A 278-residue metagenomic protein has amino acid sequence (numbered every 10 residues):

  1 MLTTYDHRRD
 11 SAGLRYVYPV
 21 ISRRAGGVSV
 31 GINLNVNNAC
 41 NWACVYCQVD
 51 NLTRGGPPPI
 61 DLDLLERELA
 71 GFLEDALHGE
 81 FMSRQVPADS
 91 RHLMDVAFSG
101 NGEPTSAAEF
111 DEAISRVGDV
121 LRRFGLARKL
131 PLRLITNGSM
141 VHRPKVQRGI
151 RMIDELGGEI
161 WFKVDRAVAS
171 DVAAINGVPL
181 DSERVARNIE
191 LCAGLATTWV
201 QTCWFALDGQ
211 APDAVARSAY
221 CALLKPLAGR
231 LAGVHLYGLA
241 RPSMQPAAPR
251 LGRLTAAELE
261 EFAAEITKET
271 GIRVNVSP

Functional and structural regions predicted by a protein language model:
M1-A25, G209-P278: Auxiliary Fe-S-binding modules of radical SAM enzymes
M1-N37, A43-V45, N51-L64, G71 (+1 more regions): N-terminal [4Fe-4S]-dependent radical SAM core
R24-L62, V146, I150-L195, A256-E258 (+2 more regions): Domain-start "cap" segments at the beginnings of catalytic or binding domains
V49-L156: Conserved Radical SAM active-site core
A76-F81, W204-D208, P278: A general structural signal for short secondary-structure boundary/capping elements
S106-P249: Conserved AdoMet/S-adenosylmethionine-binding subsite of the radical SAM
